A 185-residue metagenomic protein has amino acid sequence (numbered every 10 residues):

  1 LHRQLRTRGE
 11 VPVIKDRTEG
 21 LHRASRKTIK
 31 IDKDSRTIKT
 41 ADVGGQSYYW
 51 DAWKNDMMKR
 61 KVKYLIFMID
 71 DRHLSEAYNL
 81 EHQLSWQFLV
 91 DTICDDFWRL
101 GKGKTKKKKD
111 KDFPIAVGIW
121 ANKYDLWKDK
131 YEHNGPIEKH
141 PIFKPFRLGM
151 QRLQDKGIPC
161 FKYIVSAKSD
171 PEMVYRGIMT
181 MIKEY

Functional and structural regions predicted by a protein language model:
L1-H2: Post-Walker A alpha-helix
L5-K39, S47-W50: Switch I (effector-binding) loop of TRAFAC-class P-loop GTPase G-domains
D42: Conserved active-site aspartate in kinases
S47, R72-L74, K123-W127, K168-P171: Conserved nucleotide-binding/hydrolysis micro-motifs of P-loop NTPases
W50-D96: Inter-motif core of Ras-like GTPase G domains
Y64-I66, F97-Y124, Q154-I164: Conserved beta-strand/loop subsegment of P-loop NTPase cores
N79-K104, N134-G149, M179: Well-ordered, non-membrane alpha-helical segments in soluble/globular domains
L126-Y185: Canonical P-loop GTPase G-domain recognition
